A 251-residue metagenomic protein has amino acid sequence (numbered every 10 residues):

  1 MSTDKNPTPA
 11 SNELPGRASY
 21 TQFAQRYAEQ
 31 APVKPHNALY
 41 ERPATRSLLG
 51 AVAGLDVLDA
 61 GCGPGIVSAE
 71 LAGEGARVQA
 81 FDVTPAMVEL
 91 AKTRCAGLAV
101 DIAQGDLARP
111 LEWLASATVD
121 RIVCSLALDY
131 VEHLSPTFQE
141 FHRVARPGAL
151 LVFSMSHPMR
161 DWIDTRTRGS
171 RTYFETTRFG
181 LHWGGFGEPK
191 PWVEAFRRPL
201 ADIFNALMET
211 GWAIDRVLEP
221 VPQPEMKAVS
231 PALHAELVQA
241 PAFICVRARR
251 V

Functional and structural regions predicted by a protein language model:
S2-A53, I66, E70, M87-L90 (+1 more regions): Conserved class I S-adenosyl-L-methionine
L58-A60, P64-P110: Class I SAM-dependent methyltransferase SAM/SAH-binding core
E112-I122: A short acidic, Gly/Pro-enriched loop at the edge of an enzyme's catalytic core that lines a small-molecule cofactor
D120-H133: A short SAM/SAH-binding and catalytic strip from SAM-dependent methyltransferases
S135-L150: A short glycine-rich, Lys/Arg-flanked "PGG" loop and its adjoining helix->strand segment in the class I
L150-H182: Conserved class I S-adenosyl-L-methionine
M155, M159, E188-A201: Acceptor-substrate binding/catalytic loop of class I
E194-V217: Short alpha-helix
